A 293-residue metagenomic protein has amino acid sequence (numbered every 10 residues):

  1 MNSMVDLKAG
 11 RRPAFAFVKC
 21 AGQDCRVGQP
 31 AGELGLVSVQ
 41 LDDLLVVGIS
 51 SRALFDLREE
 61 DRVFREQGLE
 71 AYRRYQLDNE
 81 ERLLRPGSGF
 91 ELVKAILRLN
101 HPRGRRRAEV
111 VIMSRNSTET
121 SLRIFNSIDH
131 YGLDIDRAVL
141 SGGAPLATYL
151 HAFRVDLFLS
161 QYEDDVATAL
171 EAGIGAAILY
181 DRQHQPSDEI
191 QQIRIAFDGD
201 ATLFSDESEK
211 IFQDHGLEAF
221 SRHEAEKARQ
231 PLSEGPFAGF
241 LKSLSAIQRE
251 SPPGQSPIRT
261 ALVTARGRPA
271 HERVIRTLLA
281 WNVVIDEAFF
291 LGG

Functional and structural regions predicted by a protein language model:
A9-F15, P30: Intrinsically disordered, low-complexity segments enriched in serine/proline and basic residues
G32-A144, E189, G199-F290: Alpha-helical substrate-recognition element adjacent to the catalytic core
V37, L54-L57, H130-Y131, A147-P186 (+1 more regions): Hydrophobic, ordered structural segments
G142, Y162, Y180, L291-G292: Residues at the C-termini of beta-strands that transition into short coil/loop
Q192: Short coil/loop residues immediately preceding or within conserved phosphate-binding loops of NTP-utilizing enzyme
